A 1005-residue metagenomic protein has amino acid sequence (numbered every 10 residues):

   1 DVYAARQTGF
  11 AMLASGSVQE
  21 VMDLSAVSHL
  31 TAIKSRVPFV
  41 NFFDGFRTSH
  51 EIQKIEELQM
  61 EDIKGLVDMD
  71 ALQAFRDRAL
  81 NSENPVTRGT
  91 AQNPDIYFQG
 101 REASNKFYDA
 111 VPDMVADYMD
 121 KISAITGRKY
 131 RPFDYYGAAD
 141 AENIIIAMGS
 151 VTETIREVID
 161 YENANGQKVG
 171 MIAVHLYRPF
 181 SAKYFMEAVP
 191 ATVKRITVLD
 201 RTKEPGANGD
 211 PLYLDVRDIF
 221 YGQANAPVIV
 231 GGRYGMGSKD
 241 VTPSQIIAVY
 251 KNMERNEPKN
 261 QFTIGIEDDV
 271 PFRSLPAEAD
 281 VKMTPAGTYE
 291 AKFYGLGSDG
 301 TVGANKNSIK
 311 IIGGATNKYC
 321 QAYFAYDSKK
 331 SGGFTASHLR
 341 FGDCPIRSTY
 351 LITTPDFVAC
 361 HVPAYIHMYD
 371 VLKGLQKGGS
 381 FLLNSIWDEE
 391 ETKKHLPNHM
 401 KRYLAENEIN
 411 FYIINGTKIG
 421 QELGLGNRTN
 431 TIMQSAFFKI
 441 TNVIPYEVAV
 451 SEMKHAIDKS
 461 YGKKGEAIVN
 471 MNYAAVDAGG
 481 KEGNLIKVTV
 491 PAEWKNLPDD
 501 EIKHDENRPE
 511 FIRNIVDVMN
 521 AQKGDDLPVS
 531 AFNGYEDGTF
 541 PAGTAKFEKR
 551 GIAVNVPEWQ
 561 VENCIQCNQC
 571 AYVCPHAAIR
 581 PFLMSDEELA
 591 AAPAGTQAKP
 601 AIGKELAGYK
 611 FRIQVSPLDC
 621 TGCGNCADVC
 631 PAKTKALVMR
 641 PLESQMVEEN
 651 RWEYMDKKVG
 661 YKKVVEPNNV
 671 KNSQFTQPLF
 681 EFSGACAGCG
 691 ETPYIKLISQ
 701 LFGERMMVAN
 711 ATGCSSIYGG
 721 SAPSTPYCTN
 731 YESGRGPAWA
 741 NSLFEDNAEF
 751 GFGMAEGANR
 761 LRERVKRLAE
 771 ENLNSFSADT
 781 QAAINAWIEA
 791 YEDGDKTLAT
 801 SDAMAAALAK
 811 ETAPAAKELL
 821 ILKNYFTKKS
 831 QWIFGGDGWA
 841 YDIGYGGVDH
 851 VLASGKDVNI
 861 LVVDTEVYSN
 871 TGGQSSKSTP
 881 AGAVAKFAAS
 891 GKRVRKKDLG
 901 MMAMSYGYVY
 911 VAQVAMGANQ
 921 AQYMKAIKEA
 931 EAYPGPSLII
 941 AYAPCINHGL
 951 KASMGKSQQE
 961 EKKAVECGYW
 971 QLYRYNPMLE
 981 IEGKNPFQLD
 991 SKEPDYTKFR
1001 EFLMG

Functional and structural regions predicted by a protein language model:
D1-G45, M69, D218, G222-G235 (+8 more regions): Conserved thiamine diphosphate
D1-R6, F10-K34, R273-K377, Q569 (+6 more regions): Thiamine diphosphate
A5, A116-E267, H338-R340, L351 (+5 more regions): Thiamine diphosphate
M12-A74, S238-E278, M471-E493, Y908-K962: Structural signature of the thiamine diphosphate
F39-D134, K495, E960-N976: Conformationally flexible catalytic loops at phosphate/diphosphate-handling active centers
M119-N143, R156, S274-T288, A545-F547 (+3 more regions): Glycine-/acidic-rich phosphate or pyrophosphate-binding loops and their flanking alpha/beta elements
P179-F180, Y184, T192-R195, L199-D210 (+8 more regions): Active-site cofactor/cluster-binding pocket
A449, M453, G462-D619, A627-Q831 (+4 more regions): Ferredoxin-type iron-sulfur electron-transfer modules and their immediate structural context
